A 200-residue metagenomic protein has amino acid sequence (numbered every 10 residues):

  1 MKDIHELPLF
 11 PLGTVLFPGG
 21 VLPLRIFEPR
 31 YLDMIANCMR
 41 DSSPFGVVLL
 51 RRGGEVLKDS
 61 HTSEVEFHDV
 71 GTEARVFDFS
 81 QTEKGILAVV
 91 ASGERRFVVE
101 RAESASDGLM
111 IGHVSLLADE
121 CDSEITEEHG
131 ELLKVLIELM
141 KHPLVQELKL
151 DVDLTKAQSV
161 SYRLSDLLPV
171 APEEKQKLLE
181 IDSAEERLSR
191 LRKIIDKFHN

Functional and structural regions predicted by a protein language model:
M1-L150, S159, E173, K177 (+2 more regions): Positively charged
D153-V170: Core structural elements
S165, Q176-L179: Amphipathic alpha-helical segments within well-ordered protein domains
